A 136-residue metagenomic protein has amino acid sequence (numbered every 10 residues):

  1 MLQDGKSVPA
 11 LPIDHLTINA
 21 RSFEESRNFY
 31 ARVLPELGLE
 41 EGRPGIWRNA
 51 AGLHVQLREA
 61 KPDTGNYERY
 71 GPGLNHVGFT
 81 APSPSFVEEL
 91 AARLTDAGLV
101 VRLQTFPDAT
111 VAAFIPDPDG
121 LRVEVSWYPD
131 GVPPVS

Functional and structural regions predicted by a protein language model:
M1-P9, A91-S136: Vicinal oxygen chelate
L2-K6, K61-Y67: Short beta-strand/turn micro-motifs at beta-sheet edges
P12, H54-Q56, R122: Short hydrophobic-acidic sequence motifs that mark active-site Asp/Glu residues
I13-R21, R48, E68-R93, V111-P116 (+1 more regions): Vicinal oxygen chelate
T17-E59: Core segments of cupin and vicinal oxygen chelate
N28, R32-P35, S85-D96: Replace "anionic and nucleotidyl ligands
G52-Q56, F79, P84-F86, A97 (+1 more regions): Contiguous, function-dense segments enriched for cysteine-driven chemistry and partner/ligand-binding capacity
E59-T64, W127-D130: Acetyl-CoA-dependent GNAT
